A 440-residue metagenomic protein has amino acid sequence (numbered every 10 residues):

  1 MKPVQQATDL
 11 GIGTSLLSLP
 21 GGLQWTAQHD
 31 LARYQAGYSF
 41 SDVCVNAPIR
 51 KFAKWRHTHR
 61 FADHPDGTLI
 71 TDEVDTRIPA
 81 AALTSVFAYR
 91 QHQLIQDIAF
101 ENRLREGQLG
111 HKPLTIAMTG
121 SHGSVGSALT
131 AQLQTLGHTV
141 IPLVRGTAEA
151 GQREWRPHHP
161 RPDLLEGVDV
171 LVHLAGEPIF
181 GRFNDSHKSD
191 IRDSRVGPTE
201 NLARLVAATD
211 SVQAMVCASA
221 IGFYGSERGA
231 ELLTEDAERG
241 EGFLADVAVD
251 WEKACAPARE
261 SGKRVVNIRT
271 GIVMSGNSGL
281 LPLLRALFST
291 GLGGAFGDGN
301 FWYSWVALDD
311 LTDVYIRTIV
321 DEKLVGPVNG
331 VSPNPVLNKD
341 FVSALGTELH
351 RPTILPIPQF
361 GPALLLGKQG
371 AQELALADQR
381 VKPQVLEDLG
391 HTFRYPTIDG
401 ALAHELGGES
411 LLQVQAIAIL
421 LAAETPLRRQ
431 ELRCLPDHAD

Functional and structural regions predicted by a protein language model:
K2-T71, D75-R77: Hydrophobic-ligand binding "helix-grip"
V74-K112: A conserved amphipathic terminal alpha-helix motif
G110-L114, A128, D321-Q369: Mid/C-terminal beta-alpha module of Rossmann-like enzyme folds, strongest in SDR-family dehydrogenases/epimerases
L114-L136: N-terminal Rossmann NAD(P)H-binding glycine-rich loop of SDR-like oxidoreductase domains
Q152-N201: NAD(P)H-binding glycine-rich loop region in Rossmannoid oxidoreductase-like domains and their noncatalytic homologs
E200-G242: Conserved Rossmann-fold NAD(P)-dependent oxidoreductase catalytic core, especially the SDR/UDP-sugar
S219, K253-G276: Conserved beta-loop-beta element that borders a ligand/cofactor-binding pocket
V247-D250, G276-L283, F296-I319, G326: Substrate-positioning beta->alpha
